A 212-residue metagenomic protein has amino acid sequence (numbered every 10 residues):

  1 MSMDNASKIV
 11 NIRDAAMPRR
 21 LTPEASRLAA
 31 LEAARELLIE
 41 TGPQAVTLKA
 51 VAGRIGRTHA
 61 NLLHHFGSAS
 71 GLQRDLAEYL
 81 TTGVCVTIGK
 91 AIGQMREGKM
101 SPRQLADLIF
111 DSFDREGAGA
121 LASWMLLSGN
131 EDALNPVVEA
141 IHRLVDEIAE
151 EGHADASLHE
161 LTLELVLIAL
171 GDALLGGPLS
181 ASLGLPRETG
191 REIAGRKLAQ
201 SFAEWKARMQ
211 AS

Functional and structural regions predicted by a protein language model:
M1-D14, R143-E150, L174-S212: C-terminal peripheral helix-coil segments that are non-catalytic and often amphipathic
D4, N11-M17, Q44-T47, A69: Short glycine/proline-centered loop/turn elements that form peptide/ligand docking sites
A29, A33-G71, D75: Helix-turn-helix
A29, Q104, L121, E139 (+1 more regions): Amphipathic alpha-helical interaction segments
D75, V86-G119, D155, T162: Hydrophobic alpha-helical connector segments
V84-V86, L126-L163, I193-G195: Amphipathic alpha-helical packing segments from all-alpha helical-bundle domains
A106-H142, G177-L179: Amphipathic alpha-helical segments used for helix-helix packing
